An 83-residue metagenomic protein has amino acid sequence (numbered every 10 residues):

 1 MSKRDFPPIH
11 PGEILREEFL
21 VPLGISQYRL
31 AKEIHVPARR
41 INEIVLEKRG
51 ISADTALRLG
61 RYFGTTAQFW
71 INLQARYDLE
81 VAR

Functional and structural regions predicted by a protein language model:
S2-I25, F69-N72: A short, Lys/Arg-rich alpha-helix, primarily the initiator
R16, I41-N42, A53, A67: Alpha-helical structural signal
G24-E43: Short alpha-helical DNA-recognition segment
R29, T66-Q68: Short, surface-exposed acidic
P37, K48, F63, Q74-Y77: The DNA-recognition helices of helix-turn-helix-type DNA-binding domains
K48-R61: Short, basic-rich loop-to-helix N-cap that marks the start of a DNA-contacting helix
R61, F69-R83: Short, charged recognition helix plus adjacent turn of helix-turn-helix-like nucleic-acid-binding domains
